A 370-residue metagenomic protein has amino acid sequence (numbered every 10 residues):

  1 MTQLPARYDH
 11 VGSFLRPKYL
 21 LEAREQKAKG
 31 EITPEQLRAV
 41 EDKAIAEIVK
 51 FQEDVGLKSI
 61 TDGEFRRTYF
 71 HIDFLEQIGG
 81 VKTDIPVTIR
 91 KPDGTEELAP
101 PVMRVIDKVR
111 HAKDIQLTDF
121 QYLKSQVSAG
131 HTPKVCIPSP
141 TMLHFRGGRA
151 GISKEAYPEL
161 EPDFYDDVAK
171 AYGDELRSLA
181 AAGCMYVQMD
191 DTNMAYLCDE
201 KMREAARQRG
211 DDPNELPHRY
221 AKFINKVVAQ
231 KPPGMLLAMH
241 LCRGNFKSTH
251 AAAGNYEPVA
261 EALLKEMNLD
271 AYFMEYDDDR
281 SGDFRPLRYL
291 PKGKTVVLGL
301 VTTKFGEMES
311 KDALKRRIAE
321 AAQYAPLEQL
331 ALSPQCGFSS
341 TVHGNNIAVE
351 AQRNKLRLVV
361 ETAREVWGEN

Functional and structural regions predicted by a protein language model:
M1-N370: Domain-level signal for soluble alpha/beta catalytic cores
